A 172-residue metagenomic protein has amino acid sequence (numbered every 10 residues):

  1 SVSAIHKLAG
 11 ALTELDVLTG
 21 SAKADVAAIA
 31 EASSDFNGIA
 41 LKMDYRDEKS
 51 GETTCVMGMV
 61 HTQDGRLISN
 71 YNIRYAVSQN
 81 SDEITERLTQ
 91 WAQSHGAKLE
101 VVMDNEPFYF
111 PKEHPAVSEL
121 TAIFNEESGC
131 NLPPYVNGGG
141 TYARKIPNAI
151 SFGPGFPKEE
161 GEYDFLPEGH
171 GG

Functional and structural regions predicted by a protein language model:
S1-A76: Midchain, well-structured core segments that form catalytic/ion-binding scaffolds
A4-K7, A116, Y142, N148: Catalytic-loop motifs flanking and including active-site residues across diverse enzymes
T13-V17, Q93-A97, K145-S151: Short glycine/proline-enriched coil/turn segments at helix->beta-strand junctions
V17-D35, D82, E86-K98, M103-Y109 (+1 more regions): Short flexible/disordered coil segments
S21-A24, A30-M43, Y109-E126, G153: Short, low-order "capping/linker" segments at domain edges
T62, L67-G139: Substrate-recognition/cap regions that form aromatic- and gly/pro-loop-enriched pockets for small-molecule ligands
Q63, A122-I123, C130-G172: Zn-dependent metallopeptidase/amidohydrolase metal-coordination segment
